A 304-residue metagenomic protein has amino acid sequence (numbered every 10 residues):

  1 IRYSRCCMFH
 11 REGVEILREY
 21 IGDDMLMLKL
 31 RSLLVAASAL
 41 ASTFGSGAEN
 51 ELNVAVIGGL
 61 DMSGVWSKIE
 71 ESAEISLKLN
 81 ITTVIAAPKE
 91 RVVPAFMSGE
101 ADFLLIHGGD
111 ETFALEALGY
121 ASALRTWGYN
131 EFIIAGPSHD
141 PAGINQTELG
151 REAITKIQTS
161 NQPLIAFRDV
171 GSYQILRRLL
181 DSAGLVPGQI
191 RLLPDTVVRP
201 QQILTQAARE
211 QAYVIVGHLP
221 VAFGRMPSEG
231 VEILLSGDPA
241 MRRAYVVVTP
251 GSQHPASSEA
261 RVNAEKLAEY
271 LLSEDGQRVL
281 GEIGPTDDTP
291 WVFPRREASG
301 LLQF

Functional and structural regions predicted by a protein language model:
C6-C7: Cysteine-centered motifs
E12-E15, E19, D23-D24: Acidic, Ala/Val/Gly-enriched low-complexity intrinsically disordered segments
D24-L34: Bacterial N-terminal signal peptides that target proteins for export
V35-S42: Bacterial N-terminal signal peptides
F44-A48: Sec/Tat signal peptide C-region and signal peptidase I cleavage site
E49-K78, P94-E100, G109, E116 (+2 more regions): Exported/periplasmic ABC-transporter solute-binding proteins
I81-E90: Central regulatory/effector-binding core of bacterial HTH transcription factors
D102-E131: Acidic, polar ligand-binding/catalytic clefts
